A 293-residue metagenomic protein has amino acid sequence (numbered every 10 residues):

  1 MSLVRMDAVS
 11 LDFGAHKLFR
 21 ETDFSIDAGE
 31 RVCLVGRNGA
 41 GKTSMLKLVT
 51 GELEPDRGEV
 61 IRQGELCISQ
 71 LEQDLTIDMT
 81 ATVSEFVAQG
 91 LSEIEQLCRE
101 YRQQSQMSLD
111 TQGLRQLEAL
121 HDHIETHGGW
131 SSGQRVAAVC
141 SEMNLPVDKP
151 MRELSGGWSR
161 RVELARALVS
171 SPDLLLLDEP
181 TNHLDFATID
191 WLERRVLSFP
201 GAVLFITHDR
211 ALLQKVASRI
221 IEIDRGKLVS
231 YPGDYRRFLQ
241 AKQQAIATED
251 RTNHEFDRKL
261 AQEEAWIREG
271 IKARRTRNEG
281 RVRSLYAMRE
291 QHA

Functional and structural regions predicted by a protein language model:
M1-N253: ABC ATP-binding cassette signature C-motif
A241-S284, M288-H292: Intracellular alpha-helical coupling/juxtamembrane segments of multi-pass membrane proteins
